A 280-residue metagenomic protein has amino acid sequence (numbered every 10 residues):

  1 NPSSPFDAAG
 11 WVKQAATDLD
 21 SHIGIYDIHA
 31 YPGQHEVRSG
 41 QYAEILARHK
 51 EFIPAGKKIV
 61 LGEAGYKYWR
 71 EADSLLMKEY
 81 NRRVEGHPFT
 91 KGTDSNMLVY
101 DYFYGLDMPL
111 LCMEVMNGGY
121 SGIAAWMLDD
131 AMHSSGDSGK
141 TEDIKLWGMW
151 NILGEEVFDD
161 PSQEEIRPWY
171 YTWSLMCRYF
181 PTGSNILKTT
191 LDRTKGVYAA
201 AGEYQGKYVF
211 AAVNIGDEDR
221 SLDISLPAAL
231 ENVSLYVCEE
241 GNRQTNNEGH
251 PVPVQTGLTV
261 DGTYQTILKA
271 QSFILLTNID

Functional and structural regions predicted by a protein language model:
N1-E114, G118: Noncatalytic carbohydrate-binding groove/subsite architecture in carbohydrate-active enzymes
Q14-A15, A47-H49, L110-M113, G196-A200 (+3 more regions): Generic recognition of flexible, low-complexity loop/linker segments
Y66-F180, S184-Y198: Aromatic/acidic polysaccharide-binding cleft in carbohydrate-active enzymes
L187-R193, Y204, G216-E218, T256-Q265: Ser/Thr- and Asn-enriched, surface-exposed coil loops between beta-strands
D192-E231, C238-E240, Q271-L275: Carbohydrate-binding surface patches
L230-V260: Trp/Gly-enriched beta-strand surface patches
V252-D280: C-terminal beta-strand-rich structural cap/linker in extracellular carbohydrate-active enzymes
